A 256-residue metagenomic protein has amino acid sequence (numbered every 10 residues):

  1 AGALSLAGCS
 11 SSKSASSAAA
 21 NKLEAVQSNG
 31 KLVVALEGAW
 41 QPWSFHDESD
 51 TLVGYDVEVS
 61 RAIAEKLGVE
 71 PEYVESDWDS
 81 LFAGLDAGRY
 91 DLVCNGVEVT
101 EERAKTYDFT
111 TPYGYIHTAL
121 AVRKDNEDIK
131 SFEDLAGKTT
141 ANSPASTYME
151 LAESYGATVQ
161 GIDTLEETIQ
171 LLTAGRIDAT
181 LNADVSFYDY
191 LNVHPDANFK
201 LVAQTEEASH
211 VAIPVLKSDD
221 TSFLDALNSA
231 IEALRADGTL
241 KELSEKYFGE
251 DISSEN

Functional and structural regions predicted by a protein language model:
S5-G8: C-terminal motif of bacterial Sec signal peptides marking the signal peptidase cleavage site
S11-S17, T147-D163, N198-A203, N228-N256: Ligand-binding clefts/hinges and TM-proximal coupling segments of bilobed small-molecule sensing domains
S17-G96: Extracytoplasmic small-molecule ligand-binding "clamshell" domains of the periplasmic binding protein/Venus flytrap
A25, R123-T139: Flexible hinge/capping segments at coil-to-helix
G30-L36, F132-A145: Short loop->beta-strand "edge-of-pocket" segments that line small-molecule binding or catalytic clefts across diverse
Y73-A83, E127, P144-S146, Q160-A174 (+1 more regions): Short helix-initiation/N-cap motifs at beta->coil->alpha
V97-K105, L151-S154, D178-A208: A ligand-binding cleft/hinge motif common to bilobed small-molecule-binding domains
A119-D128, S209-A230: A bilobed periplasmic-binding-protein/Venus flytrap-type ligand-binding module shared by bacterial periplasmic
